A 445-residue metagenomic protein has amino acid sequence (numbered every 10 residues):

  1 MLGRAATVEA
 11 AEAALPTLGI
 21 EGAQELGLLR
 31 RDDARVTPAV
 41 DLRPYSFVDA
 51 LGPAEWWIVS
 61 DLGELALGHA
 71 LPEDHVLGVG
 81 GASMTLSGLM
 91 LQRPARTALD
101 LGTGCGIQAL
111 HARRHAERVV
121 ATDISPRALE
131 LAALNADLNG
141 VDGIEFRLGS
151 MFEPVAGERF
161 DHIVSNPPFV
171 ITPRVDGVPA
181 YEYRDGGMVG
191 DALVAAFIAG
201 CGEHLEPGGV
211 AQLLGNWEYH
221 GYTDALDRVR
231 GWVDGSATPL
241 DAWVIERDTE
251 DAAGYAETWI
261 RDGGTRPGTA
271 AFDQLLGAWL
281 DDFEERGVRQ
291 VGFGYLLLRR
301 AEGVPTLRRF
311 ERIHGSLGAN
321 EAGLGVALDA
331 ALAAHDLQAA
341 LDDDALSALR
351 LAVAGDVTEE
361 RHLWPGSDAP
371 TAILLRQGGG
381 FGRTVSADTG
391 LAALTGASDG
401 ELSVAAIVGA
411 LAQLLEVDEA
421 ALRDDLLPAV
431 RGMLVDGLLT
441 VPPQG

Functional and structural regions predicted by a protein language model:
M1, D41-R43, A66, G303-G396 (+2 more regions): Acidic, low-complexity/disordered tracts enriched in E/D and polar residues
M1-D41, G88, L99, G104 (+2 more regions): Long, charge-rich, low-complexity alpha-helical segments
D33-A98, T103-H111: SAM-dependent Rossmann-like transferase core, predominantly class I methyltransferases with a strong bias toward
G80-S165, I171: Conserved SAM/SAH cofactor-binding pocket of Class I
I124-S125, G190-I245: Conserved Class I SAM-dependent methyltransferase catalytic core
P126-R127, S165-A196: Mobile active-site "lid"/loop adjacent to the S-adenosyl-L-methionine
E153, V170, G187, N216-G221 (+1 more regions): Short "lid" loop at the C-terminus of a central beta-strand within the Rossmann-like core of SAM-dependent
A252-A331: Flexible, glycine-/basic-rich loop-and-beta segments that form/coincide with the SAM-dependent methyltransferase
